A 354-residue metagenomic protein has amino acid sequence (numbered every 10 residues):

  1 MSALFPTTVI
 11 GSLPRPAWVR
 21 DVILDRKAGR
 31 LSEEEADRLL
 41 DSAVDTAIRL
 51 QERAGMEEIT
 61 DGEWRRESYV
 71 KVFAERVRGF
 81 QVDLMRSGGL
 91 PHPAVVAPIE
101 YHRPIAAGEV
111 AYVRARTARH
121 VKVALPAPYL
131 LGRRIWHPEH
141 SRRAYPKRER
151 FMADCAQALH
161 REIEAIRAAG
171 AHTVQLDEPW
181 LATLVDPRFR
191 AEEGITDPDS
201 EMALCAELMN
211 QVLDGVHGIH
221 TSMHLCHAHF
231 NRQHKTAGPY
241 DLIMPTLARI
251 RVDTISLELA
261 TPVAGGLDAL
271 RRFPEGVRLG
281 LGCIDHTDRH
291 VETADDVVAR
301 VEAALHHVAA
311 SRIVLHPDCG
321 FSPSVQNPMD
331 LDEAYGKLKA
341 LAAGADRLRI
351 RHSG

Functional and structural regions predicted by a protein language model:
M1-G354: Domain-level signal for soluble alpha/beta catalytic cores
